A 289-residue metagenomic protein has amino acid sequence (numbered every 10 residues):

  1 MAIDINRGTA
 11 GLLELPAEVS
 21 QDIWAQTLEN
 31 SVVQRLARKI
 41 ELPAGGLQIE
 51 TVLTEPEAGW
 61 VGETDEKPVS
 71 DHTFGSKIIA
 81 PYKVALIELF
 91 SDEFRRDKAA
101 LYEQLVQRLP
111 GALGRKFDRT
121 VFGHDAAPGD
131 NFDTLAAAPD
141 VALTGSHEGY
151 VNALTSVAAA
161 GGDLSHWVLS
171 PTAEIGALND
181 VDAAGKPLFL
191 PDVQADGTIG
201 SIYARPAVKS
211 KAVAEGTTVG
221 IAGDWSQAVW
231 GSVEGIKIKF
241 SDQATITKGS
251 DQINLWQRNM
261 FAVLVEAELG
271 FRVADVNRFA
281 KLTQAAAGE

Functional and structural regions predicted by a protein language model:
A2-V84, P206, R278: Assembly/oligomerization interface modules of large self-assembling protein complexes
P43, P139-F261, V265-A267, E289: Extended oligomerization regions of viral-like shell subunits
E50-L53, S91, S170-T172, S210 (+2 more regions): Structured loops at beta-to-helix junctions and adjacent beta-edge loops in soluble globular domains
E55-P56, F94, R115, A173-I175 (+2 more regions): Short loop/turn segments at secondary-structure transitions that flank enzyme active sites
E57-W60, K98-A99, G176-N179, R272-A274: Short helix/loop capping segments that flank catalytic or ligand/cofactor-binding pockets
G75-I78, A85-D163, E266, K281-E289: Alpha-helical scaffold segments that mediate packing/assembly in large oligomeric complexes
Y102, D180-D182, D251, D275-A280: Composition- and surface-driven signal marking solvent-exposed, interaction-prone regions in large proteins
